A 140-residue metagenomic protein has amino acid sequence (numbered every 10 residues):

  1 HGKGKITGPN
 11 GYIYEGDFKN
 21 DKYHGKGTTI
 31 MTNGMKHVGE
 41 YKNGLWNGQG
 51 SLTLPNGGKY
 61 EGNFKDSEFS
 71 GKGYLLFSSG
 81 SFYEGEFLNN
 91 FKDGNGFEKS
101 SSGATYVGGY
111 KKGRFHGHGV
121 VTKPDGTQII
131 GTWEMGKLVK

Functional and structural regions predicted by a protein language model:
H1, I13-H24, K36-N47, K59-S70 (+3 more regions): Conserved anchor residues at repeat-unit boundaries in beta-strand-based tandem repeats, strongest for the MORN repeat
H1-T7: Short intrinsically disordered, low-complexity coil segments enriched in acidic
D66, S78-G80, K99-S101: Intrinsically disordered, low-complexity segments enriched in Ser/Pro/Gly/Ala and basic residues
